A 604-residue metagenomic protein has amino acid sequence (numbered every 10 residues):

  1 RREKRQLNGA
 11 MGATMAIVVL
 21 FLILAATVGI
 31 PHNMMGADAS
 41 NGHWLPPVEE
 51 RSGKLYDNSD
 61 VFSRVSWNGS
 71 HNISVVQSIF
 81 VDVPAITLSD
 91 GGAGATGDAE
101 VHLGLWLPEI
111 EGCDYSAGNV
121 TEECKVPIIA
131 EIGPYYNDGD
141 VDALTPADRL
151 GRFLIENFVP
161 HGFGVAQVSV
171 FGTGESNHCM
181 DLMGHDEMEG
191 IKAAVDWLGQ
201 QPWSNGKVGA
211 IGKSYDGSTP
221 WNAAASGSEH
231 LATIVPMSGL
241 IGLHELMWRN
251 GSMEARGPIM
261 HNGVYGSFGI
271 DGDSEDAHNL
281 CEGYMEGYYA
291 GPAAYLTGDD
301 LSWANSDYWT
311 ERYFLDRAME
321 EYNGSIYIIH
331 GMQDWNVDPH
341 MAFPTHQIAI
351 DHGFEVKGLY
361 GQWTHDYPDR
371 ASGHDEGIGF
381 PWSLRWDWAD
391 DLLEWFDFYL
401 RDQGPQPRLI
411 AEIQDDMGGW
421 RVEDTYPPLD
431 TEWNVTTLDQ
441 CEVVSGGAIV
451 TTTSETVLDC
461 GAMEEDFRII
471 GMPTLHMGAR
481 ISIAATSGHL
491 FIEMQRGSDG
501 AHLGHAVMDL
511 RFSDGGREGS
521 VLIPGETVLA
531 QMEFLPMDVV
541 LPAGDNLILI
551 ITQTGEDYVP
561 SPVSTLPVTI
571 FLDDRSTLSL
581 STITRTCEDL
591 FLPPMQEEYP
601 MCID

Functional and structural regions predicted by a protein language model:
R1-S40: Secretory targeting signatures
P31-S66, Q77-A85, S89-G91, R401-D604: Glycine/threonine-rich phosphate-binding loop and adjacent beta-strand/alpha-helix elements that clamp
G42-N68, T96, D148-L154, P160 (+2 more regions): Accessory cap/linker subdomain of secreted extracellular hydrolases
S59-C124: N-terminal cap/lid segment of alpha/beta-hydrolase-fold proteins
A117-G199, A371-G379, E556: Cap/lid segment of the alpha/beta-hydrolase catalytic domain
P202-S214: Alpha/beta-hydrolase fold nucleophile elbow
Y322, I328-H330, D334: Short beta-strand/loop motif that positions the catalytic acidic residue of the alpha/beta-hydrolase fold
W335-F343: Conserved alpha/beta-hydrolase "acid-adjacent" motif
